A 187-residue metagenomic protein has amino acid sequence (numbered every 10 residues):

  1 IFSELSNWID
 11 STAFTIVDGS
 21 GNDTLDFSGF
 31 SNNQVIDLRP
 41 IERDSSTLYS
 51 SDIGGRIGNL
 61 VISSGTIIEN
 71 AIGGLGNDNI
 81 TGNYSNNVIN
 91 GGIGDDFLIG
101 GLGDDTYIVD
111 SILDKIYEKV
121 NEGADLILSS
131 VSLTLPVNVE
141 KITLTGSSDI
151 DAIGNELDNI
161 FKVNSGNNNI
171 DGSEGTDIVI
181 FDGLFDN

Functional and structural regions predicted by a protein language model:
I1-K119, A124-N187: Glycine- and aspartate-rich repeat motifs characteristic of hemolysin/RTX-like Ca2+-binding segments in secreted
